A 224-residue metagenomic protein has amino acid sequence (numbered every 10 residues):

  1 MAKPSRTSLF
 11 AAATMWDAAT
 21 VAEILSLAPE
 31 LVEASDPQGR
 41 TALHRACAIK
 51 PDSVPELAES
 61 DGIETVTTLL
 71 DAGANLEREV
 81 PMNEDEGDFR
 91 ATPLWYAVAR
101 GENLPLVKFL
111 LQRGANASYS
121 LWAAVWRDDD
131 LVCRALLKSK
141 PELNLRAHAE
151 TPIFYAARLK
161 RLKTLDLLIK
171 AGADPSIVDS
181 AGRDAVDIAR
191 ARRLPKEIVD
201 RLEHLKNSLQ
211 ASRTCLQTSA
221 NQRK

Functional and structural regions predicted by a protein language model:
A2-A11, A34-D52, E79-Y96, N116-W126 (+2 more regions): Ankyrin-repeat boundary/"N-cap" motif
A2-A22, D166, G172, S176: Glycine/serine-rich loop-strand microenvironments at binding/catalytic pocket rims
A2-S8, K108-W122, S139, A171-D174 (+1 more regions): Ankyrin-repeat-protein effector appendages
A11-D17, R45-G62, G87-T92, Y96-N103 (+3 more regions): Ankyrin repeat A-helix N-terminal signature
D17-L25, D52-D71, G101-L111, D129-K138 (+2 more regions): Ankyrin repeat structural motif
E30-E33, G73-E77, G114-N116, K140-N144 (+1 more regions): The conserved C-terminal loop/turn that links adjacent ankyrin repeats
E59-G62, V66-N116, S120-A123: A generic tandem-repeat structural signature
N144-I188: Ankyrin-repeat and related helical/solenoid repeat scaffolds used for protein-protein interactions
